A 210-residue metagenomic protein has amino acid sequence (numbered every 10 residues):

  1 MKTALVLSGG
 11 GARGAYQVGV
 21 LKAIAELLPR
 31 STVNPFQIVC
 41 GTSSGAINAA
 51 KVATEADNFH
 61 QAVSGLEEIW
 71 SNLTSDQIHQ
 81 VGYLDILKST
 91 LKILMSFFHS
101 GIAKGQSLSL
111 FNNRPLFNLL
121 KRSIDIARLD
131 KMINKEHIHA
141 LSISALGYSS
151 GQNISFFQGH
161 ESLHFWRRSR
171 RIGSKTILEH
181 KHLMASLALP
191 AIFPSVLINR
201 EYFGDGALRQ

Functional and structural regions predicted by a protein language model:
M1-K2, A140: A structure-centric signal for secondary-structure junctions around beta-strands
K2-V6, G11-L108, R114, L120 (+3 more regions): Patatin-like phospholipase
A25, D57, I124-R128, A188: Hydrophobic/aromatic-lined pockets within catalytic cores
L73-Q77, A127, L187-P194: Short secondary-structure junctions and interdomain/linker hinges
S107-A145, Q152-I154: Active-site periphery "cap/insert" segments of enzyme catalytic domains
E136-Q210: Active-site gating loop/helix substructures
